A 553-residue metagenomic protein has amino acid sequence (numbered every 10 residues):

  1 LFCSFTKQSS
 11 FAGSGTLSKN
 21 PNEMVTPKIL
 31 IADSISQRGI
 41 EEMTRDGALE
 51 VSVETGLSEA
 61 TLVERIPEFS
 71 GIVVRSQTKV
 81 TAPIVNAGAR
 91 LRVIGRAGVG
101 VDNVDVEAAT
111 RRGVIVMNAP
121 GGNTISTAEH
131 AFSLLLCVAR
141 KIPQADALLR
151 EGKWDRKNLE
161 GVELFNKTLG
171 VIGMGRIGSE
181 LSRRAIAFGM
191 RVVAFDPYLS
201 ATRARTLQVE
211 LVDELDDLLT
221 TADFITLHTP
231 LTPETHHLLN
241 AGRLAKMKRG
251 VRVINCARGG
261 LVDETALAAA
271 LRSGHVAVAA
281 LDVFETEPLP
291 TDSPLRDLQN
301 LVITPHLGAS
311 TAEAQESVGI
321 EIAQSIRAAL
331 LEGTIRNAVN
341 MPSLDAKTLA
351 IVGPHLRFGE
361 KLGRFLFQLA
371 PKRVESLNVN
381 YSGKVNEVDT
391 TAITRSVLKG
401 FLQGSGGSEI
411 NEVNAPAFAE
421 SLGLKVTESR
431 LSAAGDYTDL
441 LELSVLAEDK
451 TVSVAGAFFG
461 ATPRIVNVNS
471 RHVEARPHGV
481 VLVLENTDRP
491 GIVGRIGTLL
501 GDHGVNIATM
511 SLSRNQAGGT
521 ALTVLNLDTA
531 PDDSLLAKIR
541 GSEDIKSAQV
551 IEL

Functional and structural regions predicted by a protein language model:
F5, G15-F69: N-terminal glycine-/charge-rich "phosphate-binding" loop or analogous flexible N-terminal tail
T26, L91, F165-T168, A241 (+1 more regions): Phosphate-coordination loops involved in phosphoryl transfer and adenosine-cofactor binding
S52, S58, S70-D146, G161: Phosphate/diphosphate ligand-binding glycine-rich loop within oxidoreductases
T78-V85, P197-P294: Rossmann-like adenosine-cofactor binding region
R112, P120-T168, R176, E180-A187 (+3 more regions): Phosphate-binding beta-alpha-beta segment of Rossmann-like dinucleotide-binding domains, i.e., the NAD(P)
R112, V116-M117, D213, R249-L369 (+1 more regions): Rossmann-like dinucleotide-binding domain for NAD(H)/NADP(H)
S343-L553: A conserved regulatory-domain signal marking ACT and ACT-like small-molecule sensing domains and adjacent regulatory
